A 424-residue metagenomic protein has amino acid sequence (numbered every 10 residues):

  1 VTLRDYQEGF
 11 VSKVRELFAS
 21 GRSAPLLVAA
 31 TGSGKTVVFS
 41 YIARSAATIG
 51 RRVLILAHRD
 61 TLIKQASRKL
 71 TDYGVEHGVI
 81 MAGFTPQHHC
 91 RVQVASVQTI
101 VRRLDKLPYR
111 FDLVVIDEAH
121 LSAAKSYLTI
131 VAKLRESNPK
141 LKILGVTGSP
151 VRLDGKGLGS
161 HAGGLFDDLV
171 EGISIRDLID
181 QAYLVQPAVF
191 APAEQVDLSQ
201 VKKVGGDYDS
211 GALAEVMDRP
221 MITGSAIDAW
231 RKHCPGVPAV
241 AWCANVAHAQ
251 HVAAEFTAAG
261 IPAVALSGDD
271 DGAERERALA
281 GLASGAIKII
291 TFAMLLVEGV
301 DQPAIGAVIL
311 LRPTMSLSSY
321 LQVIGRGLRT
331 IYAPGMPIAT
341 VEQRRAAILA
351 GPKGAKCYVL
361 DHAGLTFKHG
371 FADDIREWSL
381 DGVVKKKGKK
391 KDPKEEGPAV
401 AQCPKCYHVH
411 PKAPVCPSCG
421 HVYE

Functional and structural regions predicted by a protein language model:
V1-V28: Conserved pre-motif I regulatory segment
S20-A43, W242, L266: Walker A/P-loop
T36-V38, S45-D72, V246-A247: Conserved Walker A/P-loop ATP-binding site and its immediately adjacent core in helicase/helicase-like ATPase domains
K64, G78-H89, Q250-T257, I261-V297: Conserved helicase ATPase core of P-loop NTP-dependent helicases/translocases
A82-L113, A124-T129: Conserved helix/coil segment N-terminal to the catalytic DExD/H
S96-V101, L113, G268-R376, L380-D381: Conserved RecA-like P-loop NTPase helicase motor core
H120-V189: Post-DEXD/H (motif II) to motif III coupling segment of the RecA-like Helicase ATP-binding lobe
D167-C243: Conserved interdomain linker/interface between the two RecA-like ATPase lobes of SF2 helicase motors
